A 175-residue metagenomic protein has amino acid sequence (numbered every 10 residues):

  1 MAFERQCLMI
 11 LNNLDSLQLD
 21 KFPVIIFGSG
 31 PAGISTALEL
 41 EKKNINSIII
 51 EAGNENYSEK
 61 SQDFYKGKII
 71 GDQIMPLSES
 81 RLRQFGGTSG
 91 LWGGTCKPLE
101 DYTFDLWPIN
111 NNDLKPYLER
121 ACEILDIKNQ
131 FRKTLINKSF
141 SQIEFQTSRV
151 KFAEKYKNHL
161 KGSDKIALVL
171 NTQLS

Functional and structural regions predicted by a protein language model:
M1-V24, K42-K43: Extreme N-terminal leader/targeting segments of oxidoreductases
I10-L11, P31-S35, M75-S78, F152-Y156 (+1 more regions): Short alpha-helical segments and helix-capping/turn motifs at coil-helix boundaries
F22-I49: N-terminal Rossmann-like FAD-binding beta1-loop-alpha1 element of flavoenzymes
G30-S35, E55, T88-L91, T95: Gly/Ser/Thr-rich beta-alpha loop segments that engage phosphate groups in nucleotides
G33, N56-S58, L99, S175: Flexible loop/turn segments at secondary-structure boundaries
E41-Q62, D72: Glycine-rich FAD pyrophosphate-binding loop
Q62, K66-R132: Redox-cofactor-proximal catalytic regions of oxidoreductases
N110-S175: Conserved redox-cofactor binding core of oxidoreductases
